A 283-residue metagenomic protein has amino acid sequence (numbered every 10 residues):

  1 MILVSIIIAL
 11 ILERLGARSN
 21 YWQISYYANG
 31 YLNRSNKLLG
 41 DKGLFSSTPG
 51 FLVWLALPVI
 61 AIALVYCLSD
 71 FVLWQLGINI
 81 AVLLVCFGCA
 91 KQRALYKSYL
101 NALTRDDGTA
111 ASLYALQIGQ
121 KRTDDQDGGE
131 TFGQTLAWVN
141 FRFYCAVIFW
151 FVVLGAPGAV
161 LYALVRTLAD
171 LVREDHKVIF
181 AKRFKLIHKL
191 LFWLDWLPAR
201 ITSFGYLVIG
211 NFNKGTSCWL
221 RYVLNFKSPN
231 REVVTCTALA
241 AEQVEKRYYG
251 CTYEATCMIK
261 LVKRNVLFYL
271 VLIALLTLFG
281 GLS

Functional and structural regions predicted by a protein language model:
M1-S283: Hydrophobic N-terminal alpha-helices or hydrophobic patches in metabolic proteins across all domains of life
